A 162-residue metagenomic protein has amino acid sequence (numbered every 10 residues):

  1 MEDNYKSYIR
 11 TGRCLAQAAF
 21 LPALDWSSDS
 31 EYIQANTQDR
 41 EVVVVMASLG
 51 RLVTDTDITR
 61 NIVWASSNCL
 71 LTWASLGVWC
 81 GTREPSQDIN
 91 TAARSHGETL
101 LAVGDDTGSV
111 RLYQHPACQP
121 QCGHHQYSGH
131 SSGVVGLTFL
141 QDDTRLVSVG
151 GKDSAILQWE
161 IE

Functional and structural regions predicted by a protein language model:
M1-E162: WD40-repeat beta-propeller superdomains and closely related acidic/aromatic-rich repeat-like regions
